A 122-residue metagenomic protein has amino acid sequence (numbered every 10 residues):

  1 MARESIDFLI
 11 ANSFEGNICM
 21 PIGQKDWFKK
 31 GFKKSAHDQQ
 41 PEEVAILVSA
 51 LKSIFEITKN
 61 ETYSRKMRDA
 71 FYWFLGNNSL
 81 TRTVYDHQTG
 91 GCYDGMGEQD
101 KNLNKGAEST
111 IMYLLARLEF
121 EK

Functional and structural regions predicted by a protein language model:
M1-K122: Glycan-recognition and catalytic cores of secretory/periplasmic carbohydrate-active enzymes
